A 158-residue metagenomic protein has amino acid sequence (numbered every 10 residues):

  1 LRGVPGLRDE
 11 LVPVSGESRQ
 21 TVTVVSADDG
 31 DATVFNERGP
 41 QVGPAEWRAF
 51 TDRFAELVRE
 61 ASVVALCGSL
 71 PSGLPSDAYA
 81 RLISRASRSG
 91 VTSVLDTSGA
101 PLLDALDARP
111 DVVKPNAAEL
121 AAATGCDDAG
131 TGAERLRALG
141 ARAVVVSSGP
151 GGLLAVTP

Functional and structural regions predicted by a protein language model:
L1-S62: Conserved N-terminal subdomain of the carbohydrate kinase-like
G16-E17, D29, R38-P40, S69-S72 (+2 more regions): Short glycine-rich anion-binding loops that position phosphate/pyrophosphate groups of nucleotides and phosphorylated
Q20-V24, T33-F35, L70-P71, V94-L95 (+1 more regions): Long, contiguous hydrophobic alpha-helical segments, chiefly transmembrane helices and signal peptides
E46, L74-P75: Secondary-structure boundary/capping motif
F50-F54, V64-L66, L82-S84, A123: Hydrophobic, well-ordered secondary-structure scaffolds
V58-G73: Short acidic, glycine-rich surface-loop motifs adjacent to enzyme active sites
D77-P158: Conserved phosphate/ATP/ADP-binding segment of small-molecule kinases
